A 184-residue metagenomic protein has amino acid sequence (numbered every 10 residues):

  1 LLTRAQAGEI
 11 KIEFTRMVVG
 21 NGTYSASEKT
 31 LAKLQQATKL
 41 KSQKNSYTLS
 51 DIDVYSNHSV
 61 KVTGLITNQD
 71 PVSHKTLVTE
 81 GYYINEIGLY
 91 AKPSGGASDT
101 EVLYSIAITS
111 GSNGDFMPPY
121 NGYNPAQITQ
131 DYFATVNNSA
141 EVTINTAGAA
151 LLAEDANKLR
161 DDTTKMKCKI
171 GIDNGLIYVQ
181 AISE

Functional and structural regions predicted by a protein language model:
L1-T146: N-terminal assembly/attachment segments of tailed bacteriophage virion structural proteins
T3, A140-R160, K169-I172: Flexible coil/loop interruptions and hinge/linker segments embedded within long fibrous stalks
G8, N157-E184: Viral virion structural and adsorption modules
